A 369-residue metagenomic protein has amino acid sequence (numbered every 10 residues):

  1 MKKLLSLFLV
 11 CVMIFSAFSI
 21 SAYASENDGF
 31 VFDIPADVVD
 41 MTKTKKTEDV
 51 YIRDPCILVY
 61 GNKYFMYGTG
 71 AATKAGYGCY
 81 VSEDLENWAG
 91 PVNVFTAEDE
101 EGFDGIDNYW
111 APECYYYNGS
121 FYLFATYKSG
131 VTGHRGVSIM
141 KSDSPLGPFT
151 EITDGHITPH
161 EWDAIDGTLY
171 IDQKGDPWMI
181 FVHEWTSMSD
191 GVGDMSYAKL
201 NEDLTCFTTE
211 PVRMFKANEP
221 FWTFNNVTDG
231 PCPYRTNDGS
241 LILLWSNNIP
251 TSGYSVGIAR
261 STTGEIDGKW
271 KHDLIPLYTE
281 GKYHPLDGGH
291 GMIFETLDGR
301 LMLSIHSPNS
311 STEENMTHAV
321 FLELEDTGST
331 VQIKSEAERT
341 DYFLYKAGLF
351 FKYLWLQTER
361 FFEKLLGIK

Functional and structural regions predicted by a protein language model:
M1-F8: Positively charged n-region of N-terminal signal peptides that target proteins for export
C11-V12: Repetitive helical segments and hydrophobic/amphipathic motifs
F15-D28: Sec-dependent signal peptide cleavage junction
S25-F362: Carbohydrate-active catalytic/glycan-binding domains of CAZyme proteins, especially the secreted or lumenal ectodomains
F362-K369: Short, aromatic- and cysteine-enriched interfacial helices/patches that mediate contacts at lipid membranes
